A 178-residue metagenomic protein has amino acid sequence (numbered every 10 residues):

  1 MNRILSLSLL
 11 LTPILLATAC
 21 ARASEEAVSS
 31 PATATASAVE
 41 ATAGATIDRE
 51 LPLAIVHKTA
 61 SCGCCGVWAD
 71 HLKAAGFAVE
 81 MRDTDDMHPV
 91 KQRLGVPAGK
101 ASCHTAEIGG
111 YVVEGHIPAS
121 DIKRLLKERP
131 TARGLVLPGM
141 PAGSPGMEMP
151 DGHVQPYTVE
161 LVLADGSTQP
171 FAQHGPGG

Functional and structural regions predicted by a protein language model:
M1-S8: Bacterial N-terminal signal peptides that target proteins for export
S8-A17: Bacterial N-terminal signal peptides
C20-S24: Bacterial signal peptide processing site
E25-R49: Low-complexity, Pro/Thr/Ser/Glu-rich flexible segments characteristic of extracytoplasmic/periplasmic regions
I47-A69, A75: Local sequence-structure signature of Cys/Sec-based thiol-disulfide redox active-site neighborhoods
S61, W68, D83-D86, P118-I122: Stable alpha-helical elements in mature extracytoplasmic
A69-P89: Conserved helix-turn-beta segment immediately C-terminal to the redox Cys motif in thioredoxin-like folds
R93, K100-G178: Thiol/selenol-based redox catalytic cores and closely related redox-interacting motifs
